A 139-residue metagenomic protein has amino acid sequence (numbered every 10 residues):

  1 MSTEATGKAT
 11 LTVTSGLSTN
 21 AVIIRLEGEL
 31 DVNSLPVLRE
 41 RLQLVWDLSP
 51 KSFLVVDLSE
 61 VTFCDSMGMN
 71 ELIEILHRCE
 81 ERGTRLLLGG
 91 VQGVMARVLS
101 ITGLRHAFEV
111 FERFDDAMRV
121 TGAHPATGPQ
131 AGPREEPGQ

Functional and structural regions predicted by a protein language model:
M1-S18, G122-Q139: Non-catalytic signal-transmission and effector/linker regions of two-component phosphorelay proteins
S2-E40: STAS-typified acidic loop motif
L11, V22, L54, T84-L86 (+1 more regions): Conserved beta-strand core positions
L17, E29-F108: Amphipathic alpha-helical interaction surfaces in cytosolic regulatory modules
E109-R113, A117: Short acidic-hydrophobic, aromatic-tinged amphipathic segments that line or gate anion-handling sites
